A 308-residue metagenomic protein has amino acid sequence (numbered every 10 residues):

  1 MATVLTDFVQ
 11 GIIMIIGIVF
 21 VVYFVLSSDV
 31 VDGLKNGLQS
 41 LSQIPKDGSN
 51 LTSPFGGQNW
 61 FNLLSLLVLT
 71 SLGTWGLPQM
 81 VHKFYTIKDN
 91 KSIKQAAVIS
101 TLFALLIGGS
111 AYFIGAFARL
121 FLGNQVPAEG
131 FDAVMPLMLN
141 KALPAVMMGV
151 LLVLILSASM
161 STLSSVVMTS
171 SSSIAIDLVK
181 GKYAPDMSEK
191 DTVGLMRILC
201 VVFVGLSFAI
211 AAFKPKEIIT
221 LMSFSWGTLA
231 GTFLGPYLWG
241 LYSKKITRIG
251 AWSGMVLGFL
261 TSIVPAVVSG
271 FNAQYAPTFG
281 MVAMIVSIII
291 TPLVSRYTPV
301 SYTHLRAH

Functional and structural regions predicted by a protein language model:
M1-R306: Membrane-embedded helix-loop-helix hairpins and adjacent transmembrane boundary segments in multi-pass transporters
